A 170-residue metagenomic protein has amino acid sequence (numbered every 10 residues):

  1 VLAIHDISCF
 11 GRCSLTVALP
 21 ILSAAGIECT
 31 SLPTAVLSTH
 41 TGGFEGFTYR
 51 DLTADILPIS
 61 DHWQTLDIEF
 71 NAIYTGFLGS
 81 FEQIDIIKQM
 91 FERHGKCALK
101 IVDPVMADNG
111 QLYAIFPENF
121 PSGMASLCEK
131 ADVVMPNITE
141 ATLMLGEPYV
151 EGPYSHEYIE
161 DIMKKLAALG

Functional and structural regions predicted by a protein language model:
V1-V102, M106-A114: Conserved N-terminal subdomain of the carbohydrate kinase-like
A114-G170: Conserved phosphate/ATP/ADP-binding segment of small-molecule kinases
